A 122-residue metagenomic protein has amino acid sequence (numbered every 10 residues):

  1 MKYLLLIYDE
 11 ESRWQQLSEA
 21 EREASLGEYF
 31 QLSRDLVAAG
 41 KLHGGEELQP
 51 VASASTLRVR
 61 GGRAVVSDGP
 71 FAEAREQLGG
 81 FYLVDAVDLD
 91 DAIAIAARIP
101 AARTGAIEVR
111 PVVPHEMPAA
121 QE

Functional and structural regions predicted by a protein language model:
M1-E122: Conserved, structured core segments of small domains
